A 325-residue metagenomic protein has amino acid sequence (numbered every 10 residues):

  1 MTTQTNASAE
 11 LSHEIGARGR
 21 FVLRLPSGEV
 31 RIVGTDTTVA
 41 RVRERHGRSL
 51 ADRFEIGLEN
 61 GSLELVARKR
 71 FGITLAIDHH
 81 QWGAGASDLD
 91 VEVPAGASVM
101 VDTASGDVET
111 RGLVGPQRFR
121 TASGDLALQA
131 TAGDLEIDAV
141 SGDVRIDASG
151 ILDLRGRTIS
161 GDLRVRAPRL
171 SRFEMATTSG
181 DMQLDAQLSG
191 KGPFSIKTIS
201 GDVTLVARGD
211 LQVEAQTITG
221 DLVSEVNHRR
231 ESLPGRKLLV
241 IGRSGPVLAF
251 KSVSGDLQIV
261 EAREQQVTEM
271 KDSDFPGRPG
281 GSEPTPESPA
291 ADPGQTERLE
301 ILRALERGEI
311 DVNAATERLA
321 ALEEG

Functional and structural regions predicted by a protein language model:
M1-G325: Intrinsically disordered, low-complexity terminal regions
